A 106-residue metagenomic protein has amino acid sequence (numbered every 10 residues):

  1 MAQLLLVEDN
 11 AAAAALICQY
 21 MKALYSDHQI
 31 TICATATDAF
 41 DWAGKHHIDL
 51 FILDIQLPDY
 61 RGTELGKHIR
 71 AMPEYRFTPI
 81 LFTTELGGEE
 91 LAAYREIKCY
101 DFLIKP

Functional and structural regions predicted by a protein language model:
N10-A36: Two-component/phosphorelay signaling modules centered on CheY-like receiver
T35, R61-E64: Acidic catalytic/metal-coordinating carboxylates
H47-D49, P73-P79: His-Asp phosphorelay/catalytic-motif detector in bacterial-type signaling
D54-I55: Active-site residues of response regulator receiver
P58: The feature encodes the CheY-like receiver
G62, R95-L103: As written
T63-R76: Short amphipathic alpha-helix used as the core "switch/output" element in two-component signaling
R76-G88: A short, hydrophobic beta-strand element within the central beta-sheet of small alpha/beta folds
